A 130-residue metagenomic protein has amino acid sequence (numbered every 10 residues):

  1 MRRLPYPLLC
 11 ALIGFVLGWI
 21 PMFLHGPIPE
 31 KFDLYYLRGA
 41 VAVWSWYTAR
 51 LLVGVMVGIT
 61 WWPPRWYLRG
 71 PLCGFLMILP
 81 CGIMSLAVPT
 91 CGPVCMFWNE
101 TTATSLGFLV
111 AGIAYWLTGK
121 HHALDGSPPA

Functional and structural regions predicted by a protein language model:
M1-A130: Juxtamembrane/disordered regions of integral membrane proteins
